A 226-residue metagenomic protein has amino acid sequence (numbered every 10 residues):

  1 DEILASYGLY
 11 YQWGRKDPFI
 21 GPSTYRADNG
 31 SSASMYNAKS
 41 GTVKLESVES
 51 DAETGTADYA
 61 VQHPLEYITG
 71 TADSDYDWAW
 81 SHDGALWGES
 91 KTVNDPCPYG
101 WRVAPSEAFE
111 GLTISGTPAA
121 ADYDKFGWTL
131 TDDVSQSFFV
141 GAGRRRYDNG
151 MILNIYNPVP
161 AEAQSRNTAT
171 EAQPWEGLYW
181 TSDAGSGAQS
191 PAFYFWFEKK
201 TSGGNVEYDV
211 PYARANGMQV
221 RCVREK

Functional and structural regions predicted by a protein language model:
D1-L9, R15, G21, T56-A57 (+1 more regions): C-terminal, surface-exposed recognition/capping segments
D1-Y59: Extended N-terminal export/anchoring regions of large proteins
